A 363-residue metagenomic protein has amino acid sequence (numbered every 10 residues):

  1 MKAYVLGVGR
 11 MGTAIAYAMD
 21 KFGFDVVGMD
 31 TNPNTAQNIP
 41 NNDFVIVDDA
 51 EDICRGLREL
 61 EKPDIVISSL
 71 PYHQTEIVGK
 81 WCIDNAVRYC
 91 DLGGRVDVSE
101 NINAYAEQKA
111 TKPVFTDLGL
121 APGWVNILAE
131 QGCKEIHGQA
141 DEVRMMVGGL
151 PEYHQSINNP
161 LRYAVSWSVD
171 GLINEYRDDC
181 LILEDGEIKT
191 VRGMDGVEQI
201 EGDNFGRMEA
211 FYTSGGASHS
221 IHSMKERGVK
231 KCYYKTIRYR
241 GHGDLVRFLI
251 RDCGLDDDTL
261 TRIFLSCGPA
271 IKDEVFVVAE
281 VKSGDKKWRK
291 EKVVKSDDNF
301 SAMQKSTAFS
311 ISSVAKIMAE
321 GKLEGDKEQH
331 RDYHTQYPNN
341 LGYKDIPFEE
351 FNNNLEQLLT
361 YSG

Functional and structural regions predicted by a protein language model:
A3-G7: Conserved N-terminal Rossmann-fold NAD(P)-binding element of oxidoreductases
M11: Hydrophobic/small residue at the entry helix of a nucleotide-binding pocket
N32-T35, V96: Helix N-cap at the beta1-alpha1 junction of Rossmann-like dinucleotide-binding domains, i.e., the first residues
N41-E51: Rossmann-fold cofactor-recognition segment
D49-E61: Conserved Rossmann-fold cofactor-binding substructure of NAD(P)-dependent oxidoreductases
P71, W81-S99: ADP-ribose/adenylate-binding Rossmann-like module
L92-F115: Rossmann-fold NAD(P)-binding glycine/threonine-rich loop
E135-G363: C-terminal catalytic/substrate-binding lobe primarily of soluble NAD(P)-dependent oxidoreductases
